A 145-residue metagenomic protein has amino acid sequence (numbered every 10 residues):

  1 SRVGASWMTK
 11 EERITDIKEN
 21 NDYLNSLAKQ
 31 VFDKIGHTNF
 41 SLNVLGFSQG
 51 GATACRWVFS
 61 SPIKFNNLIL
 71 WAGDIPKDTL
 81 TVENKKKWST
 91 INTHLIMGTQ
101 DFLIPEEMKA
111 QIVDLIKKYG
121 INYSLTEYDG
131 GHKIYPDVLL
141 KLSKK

Functional and structural regions predicted by a protein language model:
S1-H37: Serine-hydrolase catalytic machinery in alpha/beta-hydrolase-like enzymes
R2-E11, G73-T93: Flexible "cap/lid" loop of the alpha/beta hydrolase fold
N43-G46, W71: Short beta-strand immediately N-terminal to the catalytic nucleophile in serine-hydrolase-like folds
L45-G50, A54: Gly/Ala-rich beta-loop-alpha elbow adjacent to hydrolase catalytic centers
R56-S60: Active-site signature of alpha/beta-hydrolase-fold catalytic machinery across serine- and Asp/Cys-nucleophile hydrolases
I63-P76: A conserved short beta-strand
H94-M97, D101: Short beta-strand/loop motif that positions the catalytic acidic residue of the alpha/beta-hydrolase fold
E106-K145: C-terminal catalytic histidine-bearing segment of alpha/beta-hydrolase fold enzymes
